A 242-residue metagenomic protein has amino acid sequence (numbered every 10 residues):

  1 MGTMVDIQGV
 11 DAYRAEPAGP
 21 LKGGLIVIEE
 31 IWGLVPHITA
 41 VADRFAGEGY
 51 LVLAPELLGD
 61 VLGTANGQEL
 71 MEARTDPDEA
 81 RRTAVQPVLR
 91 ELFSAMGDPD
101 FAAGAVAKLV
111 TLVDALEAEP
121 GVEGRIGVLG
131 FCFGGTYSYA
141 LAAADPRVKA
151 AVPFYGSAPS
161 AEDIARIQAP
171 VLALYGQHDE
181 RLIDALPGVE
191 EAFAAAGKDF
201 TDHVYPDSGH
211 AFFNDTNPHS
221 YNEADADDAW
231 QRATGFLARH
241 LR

Functional and structural regions predicted by a protein language model:
M1-R242: N-terminal cap/leader regions of alpha/beta-hydrolase-fold enzymes, predominantly small-molecule hydrolases
